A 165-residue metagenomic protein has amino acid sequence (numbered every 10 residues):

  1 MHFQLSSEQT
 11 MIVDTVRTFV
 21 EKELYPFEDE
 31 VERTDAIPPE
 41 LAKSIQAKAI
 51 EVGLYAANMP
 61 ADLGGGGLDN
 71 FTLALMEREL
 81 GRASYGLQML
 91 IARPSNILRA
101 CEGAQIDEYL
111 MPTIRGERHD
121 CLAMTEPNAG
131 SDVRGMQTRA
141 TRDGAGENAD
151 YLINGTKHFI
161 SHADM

Functional and structural regions predicted by a protein language model:
M1-M11: Intrinsic disorder at enzyme termini
Q9, V20, G53, P60 (+5 more regions): Buried hydrophobic positions in well-ordered alpha/beta secondary-structure cores of metabolic enzymes
T15-Y25, A49-E51: N-terminal glycine-rich anion-binding loops that anchor highly charged ligand groups
E28-A36: C-terminal helix-coil-helix/basic helical segment that borders enzyme active sites and/or dimer interfaces and provides
E40-L54: Active-site-flanking structural segment that lines cofactor/substrate pockets
I50-H119, S161-M165: Internal helix-loop-helix
G65-G66, A104-M165: Glycine-rich, Trp-frequent "lid" loop and neighboring beta-strands that shape and gate the flavin cofactor pocket
